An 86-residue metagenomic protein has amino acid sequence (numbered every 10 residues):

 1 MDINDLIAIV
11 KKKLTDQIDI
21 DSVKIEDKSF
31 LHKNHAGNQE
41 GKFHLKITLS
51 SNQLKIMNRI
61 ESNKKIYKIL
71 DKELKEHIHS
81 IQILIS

Functional and structural regions predicted by a protein language model:
M1-S86: N-terminal, polar/charged subdomain of small-to-medium soluble alpha/beta proteins
